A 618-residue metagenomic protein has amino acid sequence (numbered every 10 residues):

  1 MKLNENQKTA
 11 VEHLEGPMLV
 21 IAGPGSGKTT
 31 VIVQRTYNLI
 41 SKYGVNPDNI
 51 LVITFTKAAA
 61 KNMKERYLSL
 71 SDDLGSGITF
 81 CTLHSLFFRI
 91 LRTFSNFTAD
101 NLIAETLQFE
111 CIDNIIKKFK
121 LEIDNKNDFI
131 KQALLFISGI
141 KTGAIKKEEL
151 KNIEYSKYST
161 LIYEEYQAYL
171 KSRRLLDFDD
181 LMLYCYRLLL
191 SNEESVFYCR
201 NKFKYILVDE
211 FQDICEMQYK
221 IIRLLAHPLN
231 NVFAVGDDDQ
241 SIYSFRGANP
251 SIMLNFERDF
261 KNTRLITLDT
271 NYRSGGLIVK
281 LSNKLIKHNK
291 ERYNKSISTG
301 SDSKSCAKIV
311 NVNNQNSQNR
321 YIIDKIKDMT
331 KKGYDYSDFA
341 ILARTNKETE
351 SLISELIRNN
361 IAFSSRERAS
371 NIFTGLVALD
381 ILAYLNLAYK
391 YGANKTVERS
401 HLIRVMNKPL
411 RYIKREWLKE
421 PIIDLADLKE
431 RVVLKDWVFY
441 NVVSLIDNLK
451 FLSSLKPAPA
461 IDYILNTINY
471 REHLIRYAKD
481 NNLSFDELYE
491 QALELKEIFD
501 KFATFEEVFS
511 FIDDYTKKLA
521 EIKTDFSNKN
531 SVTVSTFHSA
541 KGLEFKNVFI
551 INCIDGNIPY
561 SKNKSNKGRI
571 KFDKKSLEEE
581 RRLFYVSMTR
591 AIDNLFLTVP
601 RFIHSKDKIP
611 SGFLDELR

Functional and structural regions predicted by a protein language model:
M1-E15, M217: N-terminal pre-P-loop "Q-motif" helix
E15-G16, Y37-L189, E193-E194, N201 (+6 more regions): A basic/glycine-biased coupling hinge at the interface between accessory DNA-binding modules
V20, P24-I32, K261-R264, D269-A362 (+1 more regions): Helicase P-loop NTPase motor core
S26, V208, Q212-K284, K295-G300 (+1 more regions): Conserved helicase motor core of SF1/SF2 NTP-dependent helicases
T79-F87, L207-E210, V235, T345 (+2 more regions): Conserved helicase core region in the C-terminal RecA-like lobe
D259, S303-S305, Y334-P457: ATPase/helicase motor core of nucleic-acid motors
A393-E398, R431-S539, L543, Y560 (+1 more regions): Accessory C-terminal helicase-associated subdomains
R601-R618: Helicase C-terminal subdomain and adjacent C-terminal extension
